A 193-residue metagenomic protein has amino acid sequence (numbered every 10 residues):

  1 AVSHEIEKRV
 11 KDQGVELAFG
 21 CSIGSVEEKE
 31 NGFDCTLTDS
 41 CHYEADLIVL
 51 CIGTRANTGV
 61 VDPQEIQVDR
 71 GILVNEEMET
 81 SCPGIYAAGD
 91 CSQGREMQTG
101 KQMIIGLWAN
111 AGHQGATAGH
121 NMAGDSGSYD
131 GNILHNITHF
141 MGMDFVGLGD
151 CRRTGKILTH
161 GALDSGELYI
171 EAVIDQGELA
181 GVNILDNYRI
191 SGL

Functional and structural regions predicted by a protein language model:
A1-E27, Y129-F140, D144: Rossmann-like dinucleotide-binding cores of NAD(P)H-dependent redox enzymes
I23, L37-H42: A structured beta-alpha segment of the ubiquitous adenosine-cofactor-binding alpha/beta core
I23-V26, I66, M78, A172: A structural signal for short hydrophobic beta-strand segments in well-ordered beta-sheet cores
D34, H42-T117: FAD-site-proximal beta/loop scaffold in flavoenzymes
T36, V74, V173-D175: Hydrophobic alpha-helical segments, especially N-terminal targeting/anchoring helices
C91-I190: Mid-to-C-terminal Rossmann-like scaffold of FAD/NAD(P)H-dependent oxidoreductases
